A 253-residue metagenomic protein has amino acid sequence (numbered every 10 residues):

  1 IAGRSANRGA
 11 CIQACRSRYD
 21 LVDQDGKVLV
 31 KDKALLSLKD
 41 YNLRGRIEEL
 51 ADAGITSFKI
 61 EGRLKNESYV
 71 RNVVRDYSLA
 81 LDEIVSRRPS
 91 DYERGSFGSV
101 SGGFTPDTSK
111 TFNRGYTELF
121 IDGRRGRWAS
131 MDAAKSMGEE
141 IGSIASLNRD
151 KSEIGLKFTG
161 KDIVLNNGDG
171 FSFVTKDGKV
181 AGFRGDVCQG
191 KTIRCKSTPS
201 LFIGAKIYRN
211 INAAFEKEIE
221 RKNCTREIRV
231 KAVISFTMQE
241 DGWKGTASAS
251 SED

Functional and structural regions predicted by a protein language model:
I1-D253: Surface-exposed amphipathic alpha-helical tracts and adjacent flexible/coil segments at the periphery of soluble enzymes
